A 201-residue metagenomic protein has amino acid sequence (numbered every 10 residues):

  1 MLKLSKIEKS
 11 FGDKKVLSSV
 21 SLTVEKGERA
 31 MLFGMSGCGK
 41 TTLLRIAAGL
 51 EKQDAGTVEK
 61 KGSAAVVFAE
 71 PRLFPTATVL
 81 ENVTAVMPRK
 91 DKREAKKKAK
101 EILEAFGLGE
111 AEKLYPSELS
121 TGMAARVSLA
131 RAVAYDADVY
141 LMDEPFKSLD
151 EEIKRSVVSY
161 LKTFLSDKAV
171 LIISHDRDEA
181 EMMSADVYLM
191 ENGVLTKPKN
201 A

Functional and structural regions predicted by a protein language model:
L2, L17-S19: Conserved structural motif at the start of ABC-family nucleotide-binding domains
A48: Helix-to-loop junction immediately C-terminal to a conserved catalytic motif
E94-A111: Conserved ABC ATPase "signature" region
Y115-M123: Conserved ABC ATPase signature
Y140-E144: Catalytic Walker B motif of ABC-type/P-loop ATPase nucleotide-binding domains
E151-I153: Helix N-cap at the start of a conserved alpha-helix in ABC-type nucleotide-binding domains
K168-S174: Conserved H-loop
